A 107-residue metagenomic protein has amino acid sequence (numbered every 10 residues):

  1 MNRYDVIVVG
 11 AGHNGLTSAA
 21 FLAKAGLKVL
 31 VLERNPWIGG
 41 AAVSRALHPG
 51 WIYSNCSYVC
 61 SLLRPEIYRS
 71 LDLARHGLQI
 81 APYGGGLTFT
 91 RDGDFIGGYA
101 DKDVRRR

Functional and structural regions predicted by a protein language model:
N2-R107: N-terminal glycine-rich phosphate/pyrophosphate-binding loop and immediately adjacent elements
